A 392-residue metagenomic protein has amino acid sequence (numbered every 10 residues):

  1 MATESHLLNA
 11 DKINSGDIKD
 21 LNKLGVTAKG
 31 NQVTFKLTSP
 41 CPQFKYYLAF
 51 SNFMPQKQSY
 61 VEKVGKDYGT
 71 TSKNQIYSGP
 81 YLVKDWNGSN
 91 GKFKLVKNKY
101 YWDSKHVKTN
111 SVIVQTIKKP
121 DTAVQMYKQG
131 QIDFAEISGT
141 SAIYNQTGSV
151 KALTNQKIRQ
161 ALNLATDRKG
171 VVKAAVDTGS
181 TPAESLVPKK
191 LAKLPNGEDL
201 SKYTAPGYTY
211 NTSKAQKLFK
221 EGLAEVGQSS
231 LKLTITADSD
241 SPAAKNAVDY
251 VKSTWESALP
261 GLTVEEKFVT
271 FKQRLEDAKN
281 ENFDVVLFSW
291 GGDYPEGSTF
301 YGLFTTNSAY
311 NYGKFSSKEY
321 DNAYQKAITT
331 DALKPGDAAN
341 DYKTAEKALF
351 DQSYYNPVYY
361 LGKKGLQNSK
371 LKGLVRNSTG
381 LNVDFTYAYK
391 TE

Functional and structural regions predicted by a protein language model:
L8-K12, K19-L21, G30, L37 (+3 more regions): Gly/Pro-rich hinge or "lid" segments in bacterial periplasmic/extracellular proteins
I18-A28, Q160, G261-R274, Y301-N368 (+1 more regions): Extracytoplasmic/peripheral linker and loop segments enriched in polar/acidic and small residues with frequent Thr/Pro
G30-T34, P80, T109-S111, Q129 (+3 more regions): Alpha-helical secondary-structure segments
N31-V33, A123, K128-I137, T254 (+3 more regions): Alpha-to-beta junction loops
K84-K94, S111-S149, K173-A174, P182: Extracellular/periplasmic solute-recognition and catalytic clefts
G88, T212, L218-G292, K363: Ligand/substrate-recognition segments at binding pockets and active sites
T181-E221, P242-K245: Structural transition elements
G365-E392: Long beta-strand-rich cores associated with HINT superfamily self-processing modules
